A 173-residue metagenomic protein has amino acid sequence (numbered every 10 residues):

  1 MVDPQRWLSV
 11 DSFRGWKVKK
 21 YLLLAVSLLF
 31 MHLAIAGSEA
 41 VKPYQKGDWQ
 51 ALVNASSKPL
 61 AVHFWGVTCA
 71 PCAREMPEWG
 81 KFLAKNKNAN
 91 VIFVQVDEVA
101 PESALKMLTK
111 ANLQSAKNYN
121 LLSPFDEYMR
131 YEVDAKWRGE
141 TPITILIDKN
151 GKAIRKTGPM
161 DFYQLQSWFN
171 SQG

Functional and structural regions predicted by a protein language model:
Y21-F30: Sec-dependent N-terminal signal peptides
H32-A55, S115, Y119: N-terminal "domain-start" segment that seeds a small globular fold
V53-A70: Short active-site neighborhood of thiol/selenol oxidoreductases, capturing the structured segment around
A73-N112, F125-M129: Structural microenvironment flanking redox-active thiols in thiol-disulfide oxidoreductases
K110-T141: Short, internal strand/loop/helix patches that form the active-site neighborhood or redox-interaction surface
E140-G173: Thiol-/selenol-based redox modules, centered on thioredoxin-like and closely related oxidoreductase domains
